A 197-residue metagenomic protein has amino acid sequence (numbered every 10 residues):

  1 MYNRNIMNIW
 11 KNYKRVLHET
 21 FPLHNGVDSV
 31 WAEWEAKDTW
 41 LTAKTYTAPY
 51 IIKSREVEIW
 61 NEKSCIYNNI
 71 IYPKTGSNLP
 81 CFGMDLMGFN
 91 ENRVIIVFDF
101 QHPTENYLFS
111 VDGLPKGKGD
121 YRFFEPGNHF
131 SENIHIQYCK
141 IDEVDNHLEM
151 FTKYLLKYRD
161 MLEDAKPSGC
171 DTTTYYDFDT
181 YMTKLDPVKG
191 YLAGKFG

Functional and structural regions predicted by a protein language model:
Y2-F82: Short Lys/Arg-enriched alpha/beta "domain-start" segment
L17, F21, N25, E35 (+6 more regions): Generic secondary-structure transition motif, activating predominantly at the C-termini of alpha-helices
P49-Q137: Internal, hydrophobic cores of structured domains that mediate oligomerization or house catalytic pockets within large
V97-K195: Mixed-charge (acidic/basic) macromolecular-recognition segments
